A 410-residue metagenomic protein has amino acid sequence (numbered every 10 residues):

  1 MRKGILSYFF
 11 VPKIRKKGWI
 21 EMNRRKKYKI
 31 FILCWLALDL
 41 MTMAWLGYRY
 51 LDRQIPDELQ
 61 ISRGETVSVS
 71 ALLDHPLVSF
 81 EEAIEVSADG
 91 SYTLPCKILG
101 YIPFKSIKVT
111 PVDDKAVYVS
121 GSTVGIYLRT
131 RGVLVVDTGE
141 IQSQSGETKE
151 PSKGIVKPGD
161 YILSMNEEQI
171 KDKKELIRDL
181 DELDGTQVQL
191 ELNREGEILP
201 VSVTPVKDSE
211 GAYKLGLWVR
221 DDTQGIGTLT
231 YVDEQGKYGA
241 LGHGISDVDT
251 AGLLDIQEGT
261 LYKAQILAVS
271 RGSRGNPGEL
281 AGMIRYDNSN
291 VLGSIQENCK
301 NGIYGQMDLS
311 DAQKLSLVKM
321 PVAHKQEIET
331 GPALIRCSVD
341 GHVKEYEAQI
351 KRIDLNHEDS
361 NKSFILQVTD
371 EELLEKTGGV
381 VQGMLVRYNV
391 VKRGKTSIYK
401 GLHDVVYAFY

Functional and structural regions predicted by a protein language model:
K3-E21: Short, Lys/Arg-enriched N-terminal segments with co-localized hydrophobic residues within the first ~10-30 amino acids
K29-L46: Hydrophobic membrane-insertion alpha-helices, especially the h-region of bacterial N-terminal signal peptides
R53-V117: N-terminal, intrinsically disordered, polar/charged segments of Gram-positive cell-envelope systems that serve as
I98, K105-I107, P111-D114, I177-G216: PDZ-domain C-terminal substructure recognizer with occasional recognition of PDZ-binding tails
T110, D114-K149, N193, I198-V206: Signal peptide-directed extracytoplasmic domains
P151-K174, Q382-V391: Conserved PDZ fold ligand-binding element
S164-E197, G394-Y407: PDZ domains, with a preference for the canonical peptide-binding region formed by the helix
V206-R393, I398-F409: Serine endopeptidase catalytic core focused on the charge-relay Asp
